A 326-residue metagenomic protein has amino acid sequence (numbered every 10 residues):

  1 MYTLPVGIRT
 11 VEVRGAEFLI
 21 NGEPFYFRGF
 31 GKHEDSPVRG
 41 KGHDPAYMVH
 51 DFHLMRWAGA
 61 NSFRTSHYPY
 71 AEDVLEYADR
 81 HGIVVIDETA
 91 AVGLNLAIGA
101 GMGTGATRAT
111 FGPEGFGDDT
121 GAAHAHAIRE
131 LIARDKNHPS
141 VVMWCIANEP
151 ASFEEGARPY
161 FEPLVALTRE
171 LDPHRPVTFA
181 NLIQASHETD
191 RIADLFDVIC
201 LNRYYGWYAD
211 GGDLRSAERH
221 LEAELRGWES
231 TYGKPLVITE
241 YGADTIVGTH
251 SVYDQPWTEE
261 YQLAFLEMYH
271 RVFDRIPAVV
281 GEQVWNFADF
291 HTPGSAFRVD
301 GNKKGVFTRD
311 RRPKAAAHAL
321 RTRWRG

Functional and structural regions predicted by a protein language model:
M1-T3, A316: Extracellular and select intracellular beta-sandwich modules with Ser/Thr-enriched, small-residue motifs on
T3-V198, N202-Y205, D210, R215-P235 (+6 more regions): Active-site mouth of glycoside hydrolases
T89-A91, Y241, V284-F287: Active-site loop/turn elements of alpha/beta-hydrolase fold enzymes, especially the short glycine-/histidine-rich
L266-R271: A short, acidic, amphipathic alpha-helical segment used as a generic capping/interface helix at domain edges
I276, V280, W285-G326: Aromatic-rich peripheral "rim/lid" segments of glycoside hydrolase catalytic domains that contact and position glycan
